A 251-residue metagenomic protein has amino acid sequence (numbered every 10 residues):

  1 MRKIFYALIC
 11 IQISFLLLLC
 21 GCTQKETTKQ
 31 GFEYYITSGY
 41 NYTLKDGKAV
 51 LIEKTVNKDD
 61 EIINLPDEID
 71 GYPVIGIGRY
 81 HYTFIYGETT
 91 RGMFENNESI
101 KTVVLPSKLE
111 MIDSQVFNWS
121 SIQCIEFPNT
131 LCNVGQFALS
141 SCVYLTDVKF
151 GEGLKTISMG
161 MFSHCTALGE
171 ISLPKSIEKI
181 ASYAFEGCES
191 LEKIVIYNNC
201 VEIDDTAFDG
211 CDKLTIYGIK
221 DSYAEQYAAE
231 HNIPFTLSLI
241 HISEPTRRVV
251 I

Functional and structural regions predicted by a protein language model:
M1-R2: N-terminal secretory signal peptides that target proteins for export/translocation
I9-L18: Bacterial N-terminal signal peptides
E26-T55: Short beta-strand/loop segment at the start of cytosolic alpha/beta domains
G39-K48, K58-G76, T83-G87, G92-M111 (+6 more regions): Structural signature of tandem-repeat unit edges
S114-V116, Q136-A138, S158-M161, A181-A184 (+1 more regions): Consensus positions within tandem repeat domains that build extended binding/scaffold surfaces
H231-N232: Short, structured coil segments at secondary-structure junctions
I240-I251: Single conserved hydrophobic/aromatic residue that forms the stacking wall/gate of nucleotide- or nucleobase-binding
